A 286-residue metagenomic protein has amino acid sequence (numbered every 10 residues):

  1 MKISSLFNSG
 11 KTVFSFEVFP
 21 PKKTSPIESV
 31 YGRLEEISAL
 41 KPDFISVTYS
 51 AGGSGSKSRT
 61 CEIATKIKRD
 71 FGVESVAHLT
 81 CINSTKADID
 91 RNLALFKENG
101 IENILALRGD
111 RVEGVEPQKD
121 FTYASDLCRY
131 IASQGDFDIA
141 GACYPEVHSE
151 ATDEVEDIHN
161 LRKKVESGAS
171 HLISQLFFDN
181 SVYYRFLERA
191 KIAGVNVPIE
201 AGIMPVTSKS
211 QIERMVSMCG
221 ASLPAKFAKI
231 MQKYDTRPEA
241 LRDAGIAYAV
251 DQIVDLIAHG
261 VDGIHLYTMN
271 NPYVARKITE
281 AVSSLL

Functional and structural regions predicted by a protein language model:
M1-F16, K23, A228, S283-L286: N-terminal amphipathic alpha-helix/helix-capping segment at the start of soluble metabolic enzymes
I3-S4, I27-E36, G52-V73: Glycine-rich, positively charged N-terminal anion/phosphate-binding segment
V13-S29, S75-A87, A140-E156, K233-A247: Active-site mouth loops of central-metabolism enzymes
E17, I45, F96, K164 (+3 more regions): Conserved, mostly hydrophobic/aromatic
V18-P21, T48-G52, H78-S84, G109-R111 (+5 more regions): Active-site beta-loop-alpha junctions enriched in small/polar residues
P21, D43-I63, D110-K119, S170-Y183 (+1 more regions): Glycine-rich, proline-tolerant flexible connector loops at the mouths of alpha/beta enzymes
S29, C81-L95, Q118-T122: Glycine-rich anion/phosphate-binding loops
K119, Y123-Y144, G194-I246, D251 (+1 more regions): Active-site pocket-lining/capping segments in soluble small-molecule metabolic enzymes
